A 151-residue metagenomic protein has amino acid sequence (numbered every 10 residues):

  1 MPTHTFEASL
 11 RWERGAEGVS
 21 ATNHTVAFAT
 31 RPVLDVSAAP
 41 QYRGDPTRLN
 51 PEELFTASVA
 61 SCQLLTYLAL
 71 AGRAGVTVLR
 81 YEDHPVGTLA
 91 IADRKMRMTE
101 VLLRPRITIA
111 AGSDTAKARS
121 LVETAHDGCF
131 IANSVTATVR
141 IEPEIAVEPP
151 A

Functional and structural regions predicted by a protein language model:
M1-A57, L65-A151: Extended beta-strand/beta-hairpin segments
